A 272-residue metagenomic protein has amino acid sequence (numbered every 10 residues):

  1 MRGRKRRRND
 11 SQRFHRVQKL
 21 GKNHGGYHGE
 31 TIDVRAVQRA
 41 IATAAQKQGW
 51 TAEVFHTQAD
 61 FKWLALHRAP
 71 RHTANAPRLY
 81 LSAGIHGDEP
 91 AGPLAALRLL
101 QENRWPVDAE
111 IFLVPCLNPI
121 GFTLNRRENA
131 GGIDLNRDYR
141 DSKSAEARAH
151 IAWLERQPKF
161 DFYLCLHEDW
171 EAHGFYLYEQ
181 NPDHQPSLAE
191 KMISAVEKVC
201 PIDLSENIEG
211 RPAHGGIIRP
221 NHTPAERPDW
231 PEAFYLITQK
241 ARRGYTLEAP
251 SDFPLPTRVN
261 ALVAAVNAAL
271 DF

Functional and structural regions predicted by a protein language model:
R2-F272: Structured catalytic-domain cores with a bias toward divalent-metal coordination
